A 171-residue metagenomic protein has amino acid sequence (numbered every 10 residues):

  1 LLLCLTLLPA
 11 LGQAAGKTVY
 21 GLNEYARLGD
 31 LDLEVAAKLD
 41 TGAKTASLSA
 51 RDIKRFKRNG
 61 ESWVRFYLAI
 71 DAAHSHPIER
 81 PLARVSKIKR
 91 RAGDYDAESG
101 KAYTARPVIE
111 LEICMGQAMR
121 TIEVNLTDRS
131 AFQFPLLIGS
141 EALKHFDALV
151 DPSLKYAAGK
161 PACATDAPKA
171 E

Functional and structural regions predicted by a protein language model:
L1-P9: Bacterial N-terminal signal peptides
A14-E171: Pepsin/retropepsin-fold aspartyl endopeptidases
